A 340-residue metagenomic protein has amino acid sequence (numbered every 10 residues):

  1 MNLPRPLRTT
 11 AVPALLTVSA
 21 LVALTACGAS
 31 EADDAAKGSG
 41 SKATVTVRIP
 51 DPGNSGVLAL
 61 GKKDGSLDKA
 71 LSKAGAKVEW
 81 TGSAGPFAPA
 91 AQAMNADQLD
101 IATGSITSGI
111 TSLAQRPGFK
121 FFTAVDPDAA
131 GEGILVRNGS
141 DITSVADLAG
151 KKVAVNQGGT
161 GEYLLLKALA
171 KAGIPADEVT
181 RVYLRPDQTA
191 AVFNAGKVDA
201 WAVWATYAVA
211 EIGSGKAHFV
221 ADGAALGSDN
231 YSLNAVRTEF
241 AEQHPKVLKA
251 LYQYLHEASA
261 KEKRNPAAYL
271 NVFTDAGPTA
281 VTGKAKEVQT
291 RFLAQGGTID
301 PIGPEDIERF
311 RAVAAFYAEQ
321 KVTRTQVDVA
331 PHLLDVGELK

Functional and structural regions predicted by a protein language model:
M1-L15: Bacterial N-terminal signal peptides that target proteins for export
V22-A26: C-terminal motif of bacterial Sec signal peptides marking the signal peptidase cleavage site
G28-E31: Bacterial signal peptide processing site
D33-P175, R181-Y183, D199, S228: Short, glycine-/small- and polar/acidic-enriched structural segments that line small-molecule recognition paths
T107, R181, D187-A276: Pocket-lining segment of extracytoplasmic ligand-binding domains
V125-V136, A217-F240, L248, Y252 (+2 more regions): Periplasmic-binding protein-like
E242-V322: Secondary-structure end/capping motifs
R311-K340: Conserved C-terminal helix/tail region of periplasmic/extracytoplasmic solute-binding proteins
